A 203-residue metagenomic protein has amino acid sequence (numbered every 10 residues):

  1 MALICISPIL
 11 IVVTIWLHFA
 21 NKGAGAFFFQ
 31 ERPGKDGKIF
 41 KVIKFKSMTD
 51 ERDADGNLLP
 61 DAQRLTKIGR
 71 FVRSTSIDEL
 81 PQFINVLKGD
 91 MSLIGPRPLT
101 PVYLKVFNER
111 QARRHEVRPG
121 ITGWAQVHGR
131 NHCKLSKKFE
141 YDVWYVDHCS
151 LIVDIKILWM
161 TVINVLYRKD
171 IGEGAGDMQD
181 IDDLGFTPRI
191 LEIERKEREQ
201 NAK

Functional and structural regions predicted by a protein language model:
M1-D50, I157-K203: A hydrophobic, helix-centered structural microdomain
S7, F40, Q63, D78 (+4 more regions): Generic recognition of short, well-ordered alpha-helical interface segments
V13, F27-F28, N57, I94-P96 (+3 more regions): Short, hydrophobic secondary-structure boundary micro-motifs
T14, F28, T66-R70, V102 (+1 more regions): Positions in alpha-helical segments
G25-R64, T122-E140: Short, glycine-rich, amphipathic interfacial segments at transmembrane boundaries or analogous
D61-R118, T161, V165: A short, structured surface patch at a secondary-structure boundary
V127, H132, D147-C149, W159-M160: Soluble extracytoplasmic domains of inner/organellar membrane proteins
S136-I152, G174: Compositionally biased, charge-rich terminal segments
